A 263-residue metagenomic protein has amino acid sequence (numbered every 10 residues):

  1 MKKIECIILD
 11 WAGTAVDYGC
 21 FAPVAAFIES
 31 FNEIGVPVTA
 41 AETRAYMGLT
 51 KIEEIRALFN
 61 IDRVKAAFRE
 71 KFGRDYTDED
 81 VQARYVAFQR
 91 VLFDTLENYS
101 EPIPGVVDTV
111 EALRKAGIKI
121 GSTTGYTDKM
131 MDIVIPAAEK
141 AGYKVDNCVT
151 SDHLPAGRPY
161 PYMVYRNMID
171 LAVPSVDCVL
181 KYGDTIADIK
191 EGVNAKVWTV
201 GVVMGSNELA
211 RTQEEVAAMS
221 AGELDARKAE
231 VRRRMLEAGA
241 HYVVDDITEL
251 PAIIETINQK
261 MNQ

Functional and structural regions predicted by a protein language model:
M1-E5, V107, E111-A112, T127-Q263: Asp-based, Mg2+/Mn2+-dependent phosphohydrolase catalytic module
K2-V107, E111-A116, D132: N-terminal helical cap/lid subdomain that shapes the substrate entry/recognition surface in HAD-like hydrolases
